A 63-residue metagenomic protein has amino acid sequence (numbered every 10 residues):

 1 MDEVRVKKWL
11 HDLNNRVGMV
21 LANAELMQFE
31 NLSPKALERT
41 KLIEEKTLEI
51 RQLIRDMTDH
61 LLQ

Functional and structural regions predicted by a protein language model:
D2-W9, V17-Q63: Histidine phosphotransfer helical core of two-component systems
